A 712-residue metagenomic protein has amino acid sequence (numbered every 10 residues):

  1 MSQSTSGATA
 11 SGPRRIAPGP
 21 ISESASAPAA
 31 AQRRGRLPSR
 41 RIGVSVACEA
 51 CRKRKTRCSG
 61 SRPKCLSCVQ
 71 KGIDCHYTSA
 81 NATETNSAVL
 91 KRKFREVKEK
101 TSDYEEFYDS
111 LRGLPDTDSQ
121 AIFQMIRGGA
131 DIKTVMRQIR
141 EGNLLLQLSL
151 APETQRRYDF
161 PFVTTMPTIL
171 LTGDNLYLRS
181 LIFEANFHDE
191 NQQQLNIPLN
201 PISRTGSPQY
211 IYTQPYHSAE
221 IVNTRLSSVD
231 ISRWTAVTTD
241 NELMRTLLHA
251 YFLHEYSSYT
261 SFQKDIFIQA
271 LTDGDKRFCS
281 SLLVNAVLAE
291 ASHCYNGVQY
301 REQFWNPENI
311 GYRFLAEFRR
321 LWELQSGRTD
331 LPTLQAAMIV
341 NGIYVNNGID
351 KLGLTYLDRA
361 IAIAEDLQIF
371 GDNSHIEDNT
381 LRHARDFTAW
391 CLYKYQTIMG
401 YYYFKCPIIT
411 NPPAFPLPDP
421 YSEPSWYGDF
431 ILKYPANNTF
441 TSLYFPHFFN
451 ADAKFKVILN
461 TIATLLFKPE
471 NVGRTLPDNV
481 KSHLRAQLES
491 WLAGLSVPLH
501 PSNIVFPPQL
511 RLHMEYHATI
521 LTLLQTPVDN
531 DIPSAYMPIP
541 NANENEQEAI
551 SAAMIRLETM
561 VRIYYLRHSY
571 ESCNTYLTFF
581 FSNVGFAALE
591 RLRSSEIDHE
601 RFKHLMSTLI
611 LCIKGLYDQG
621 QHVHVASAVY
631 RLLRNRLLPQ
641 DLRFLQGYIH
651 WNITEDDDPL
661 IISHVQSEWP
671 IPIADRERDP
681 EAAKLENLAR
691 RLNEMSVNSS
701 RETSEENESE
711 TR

Functional and structural regions predicted by a protein language model:
S2-A151, N373: N-terminal zinc-finger DNA-binding module, primarily the fungal Zn(2)-Cys(6)
P38, S87-D103, S110, R233-R245 (+6 more regions): Extended, leucine-rich alpha-helical cores of fungal transcription factors
E105, R112-P115, S119, I126 (+6 more regions): Coiled-coil heptad-register positions
A130-G206, N541, N545, S594-S595 (+1 more regions): C-terminal, low-complexity intrinsically disordered regions in eukaryotic proteins
E141-H254, E290, N437-L476, G615 (+2 more regions): Intrinsically disordered, low-complexity activation-like regions
S258-D265, G428-I431, M554, E558: Active-site-adjacent bridging/hinge elements
A289-F304, V528: A short secondary-structure junction motif
F370, I408-N437: Short, flexible helix-coil linker/hinge segments at the edges of structured domains or between repeats
